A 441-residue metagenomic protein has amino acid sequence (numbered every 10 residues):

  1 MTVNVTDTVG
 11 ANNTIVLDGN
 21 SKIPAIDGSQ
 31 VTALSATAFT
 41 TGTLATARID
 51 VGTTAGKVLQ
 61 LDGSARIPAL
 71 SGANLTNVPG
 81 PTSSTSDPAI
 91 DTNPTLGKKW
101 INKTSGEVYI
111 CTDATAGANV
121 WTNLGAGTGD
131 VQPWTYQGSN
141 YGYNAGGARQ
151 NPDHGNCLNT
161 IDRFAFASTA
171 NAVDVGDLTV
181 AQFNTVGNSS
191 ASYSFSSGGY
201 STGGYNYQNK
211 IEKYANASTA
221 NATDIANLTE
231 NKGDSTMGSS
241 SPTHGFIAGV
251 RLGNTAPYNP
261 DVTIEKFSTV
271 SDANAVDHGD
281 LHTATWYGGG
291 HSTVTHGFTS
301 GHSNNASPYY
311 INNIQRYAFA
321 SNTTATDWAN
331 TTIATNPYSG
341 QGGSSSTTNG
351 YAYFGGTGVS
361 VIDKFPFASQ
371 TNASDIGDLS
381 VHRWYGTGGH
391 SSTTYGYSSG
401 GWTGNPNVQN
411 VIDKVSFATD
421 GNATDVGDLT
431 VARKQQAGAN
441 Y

Functional and structural regions predicted by a protein language model:
M1, G19-Q30, G63-N74, K98-G129: Short, surface-exposed terminal/edge motifs of secreted or surface/virion proteins that either
T2-D7, T46-K57, T76-K103, L124-D130: Extracellular/surface-exposed low-complexity repeats and stalk/linker segments enriched in Gly/Pro and small polar
T14-V16, T40, V58-Q60: Small-residue hinge/turn detector
P133, N140-Y143, F183-G187, D234-G238 (+5 more regions): Beta-propeller and closely related beta-sheet repeat lectin domains
G138-G155, F166, S190-Y205, N216 (+9 more regions): Glycine-centered tight turns/hairpins at beta-strand boundaries that repeat across beta-rich repeat domains
S139, G155-T160, A172, Q182 (+15 more regions): A detector of repeated loop/turn-to-beta-strand junctions in beta-rich toroidal repeat architectures
N159-A167, N209-A217, V262-V270, N312-A320 (+2 more regions): Beta-propeller blade signature
A172-D177, N221-N227, N274-D280, T323-T332 (+2 more regions): A short beta-strand motif characteristic of beta-propeller blades
